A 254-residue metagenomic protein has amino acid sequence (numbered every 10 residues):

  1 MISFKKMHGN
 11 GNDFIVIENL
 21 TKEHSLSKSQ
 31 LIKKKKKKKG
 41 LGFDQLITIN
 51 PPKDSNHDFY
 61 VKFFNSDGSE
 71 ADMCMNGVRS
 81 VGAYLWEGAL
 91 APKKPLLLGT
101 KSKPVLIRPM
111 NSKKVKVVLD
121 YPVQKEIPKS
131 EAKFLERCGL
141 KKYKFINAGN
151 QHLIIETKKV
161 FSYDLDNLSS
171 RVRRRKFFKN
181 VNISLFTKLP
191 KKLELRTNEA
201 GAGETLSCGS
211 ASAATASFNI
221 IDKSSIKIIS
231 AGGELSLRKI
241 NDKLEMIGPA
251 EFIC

Functional and structural regions predicted by a protein language model:
M1-N111, I146, L153-C254: A glycine-rich beta-to-alpha transition motif near the start of alpha/beta enzyme domains, typified by
P104, Y121-P122: Short, charged beta-turn/beta-strand-edge "cap" motif at the junction between a beta-strand and an adjacent loop
K113-D120: Short, solvent-exposed secondary-structure boundary/capping segments
P122-P128, Y163-L168: Short, basic/low-complexity N-terminal boundary segments at the transition from targeting/disordered tails
Q124-L140, K144-G149, L244-C254: C-terminal domain-closing interface element
